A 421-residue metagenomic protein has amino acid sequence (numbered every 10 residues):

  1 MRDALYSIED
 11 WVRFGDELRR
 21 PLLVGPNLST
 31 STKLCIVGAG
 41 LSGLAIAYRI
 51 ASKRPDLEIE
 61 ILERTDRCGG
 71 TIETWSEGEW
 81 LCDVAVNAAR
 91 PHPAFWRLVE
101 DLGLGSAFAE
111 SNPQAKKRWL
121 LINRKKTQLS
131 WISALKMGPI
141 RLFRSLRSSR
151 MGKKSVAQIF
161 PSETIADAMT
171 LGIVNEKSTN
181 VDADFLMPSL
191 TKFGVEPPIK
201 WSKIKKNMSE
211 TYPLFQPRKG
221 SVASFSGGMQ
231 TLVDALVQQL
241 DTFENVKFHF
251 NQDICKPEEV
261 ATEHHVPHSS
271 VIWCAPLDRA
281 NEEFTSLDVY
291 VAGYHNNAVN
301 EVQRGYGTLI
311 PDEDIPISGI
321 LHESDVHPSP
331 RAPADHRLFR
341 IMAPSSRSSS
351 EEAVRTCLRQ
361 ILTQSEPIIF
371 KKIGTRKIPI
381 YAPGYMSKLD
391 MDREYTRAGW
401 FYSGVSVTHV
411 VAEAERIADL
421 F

Functional and structural regions predicted by a protein language model:
R2, Q252-T356: Mid-domain catalytic core of redox enzymes that form a hydrophobic substrate pocket/lid adjacent to a catalytic redox
R2-A4, P91-K203: Mobile amphipathic helical/loop "lid" adjacent to a hydrophobic cofactor/ligand pocket
R2-N27, E323, S329-F421: Conserved flavin/dinucleotide-binding core of flavoenzymes
Y6-D10, G70-F95, S145-L146, K200-K206: Glycine-rich active-site loop/strand segments that organize a redox cofactor
P26-S42: Beta1/beta-strand and adjacent pyrophosphate-binding region of the FAD-binding site in flavoprotein oxidoreductases
A51-S76: Glycine-rich FAD pyrophosphate-binding loop
V86-A94, S145-I165, P213-Q238: Short beta-strand to alpha-helix junction loop
P198-E258: Helical element adjacent to the flavin cofactor pocket in flavoenzyme catalytic cores
